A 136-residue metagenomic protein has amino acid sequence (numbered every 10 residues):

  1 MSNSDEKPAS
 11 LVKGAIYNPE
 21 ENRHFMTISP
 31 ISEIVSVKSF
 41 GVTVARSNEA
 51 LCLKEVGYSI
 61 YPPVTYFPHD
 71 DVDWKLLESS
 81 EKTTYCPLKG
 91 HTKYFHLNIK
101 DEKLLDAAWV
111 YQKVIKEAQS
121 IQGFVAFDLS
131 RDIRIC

Functional and structural regions predicted by a protein language model:
M1-C136: Terminal leader/tail segments of proteins
